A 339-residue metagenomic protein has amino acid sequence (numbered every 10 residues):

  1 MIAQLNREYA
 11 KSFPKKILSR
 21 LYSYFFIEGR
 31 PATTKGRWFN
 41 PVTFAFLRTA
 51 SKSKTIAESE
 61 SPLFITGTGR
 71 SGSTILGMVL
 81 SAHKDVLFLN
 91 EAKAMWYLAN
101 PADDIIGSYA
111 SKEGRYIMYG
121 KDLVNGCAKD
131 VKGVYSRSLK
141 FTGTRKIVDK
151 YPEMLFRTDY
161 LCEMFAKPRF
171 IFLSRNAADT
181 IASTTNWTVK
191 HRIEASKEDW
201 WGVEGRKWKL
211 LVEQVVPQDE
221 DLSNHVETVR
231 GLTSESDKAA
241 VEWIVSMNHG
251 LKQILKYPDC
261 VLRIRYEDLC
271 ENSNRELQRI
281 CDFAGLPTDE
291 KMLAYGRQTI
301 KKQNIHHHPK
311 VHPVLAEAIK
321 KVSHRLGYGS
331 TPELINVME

Functional and structural regions predicted by a protein language model:
M1-L63, N186, I193-A195, W201 (+1 more regions): PAPS-dependent sulfotransferases, especially Golgi type II membrane carbohydrate sulfotransferases
L63, T144-I147, R169: Short active-site oxyanion
I65-L80: Glycine-rich phosphate-binding P-loop
G67, I147-K150, F172-S174, R263-Y266 (+1 more regions): Short beta-strand segments
T74-G77, M95-L98, L155-T158, A178-S183 (+2 more regions): Short catalytic/ligand-binding loop motif for oxyanion handling, primarily in non-cytosolic enzymes, centered on
M78-D159, M164, I193-G231, I319-V337: PAPS-dependent sulfation machinery
K150, L161-W187, I280: Conserved phosphate-donor/acceptor-positioning beta-strand/loop module used by diverse small-molecule
